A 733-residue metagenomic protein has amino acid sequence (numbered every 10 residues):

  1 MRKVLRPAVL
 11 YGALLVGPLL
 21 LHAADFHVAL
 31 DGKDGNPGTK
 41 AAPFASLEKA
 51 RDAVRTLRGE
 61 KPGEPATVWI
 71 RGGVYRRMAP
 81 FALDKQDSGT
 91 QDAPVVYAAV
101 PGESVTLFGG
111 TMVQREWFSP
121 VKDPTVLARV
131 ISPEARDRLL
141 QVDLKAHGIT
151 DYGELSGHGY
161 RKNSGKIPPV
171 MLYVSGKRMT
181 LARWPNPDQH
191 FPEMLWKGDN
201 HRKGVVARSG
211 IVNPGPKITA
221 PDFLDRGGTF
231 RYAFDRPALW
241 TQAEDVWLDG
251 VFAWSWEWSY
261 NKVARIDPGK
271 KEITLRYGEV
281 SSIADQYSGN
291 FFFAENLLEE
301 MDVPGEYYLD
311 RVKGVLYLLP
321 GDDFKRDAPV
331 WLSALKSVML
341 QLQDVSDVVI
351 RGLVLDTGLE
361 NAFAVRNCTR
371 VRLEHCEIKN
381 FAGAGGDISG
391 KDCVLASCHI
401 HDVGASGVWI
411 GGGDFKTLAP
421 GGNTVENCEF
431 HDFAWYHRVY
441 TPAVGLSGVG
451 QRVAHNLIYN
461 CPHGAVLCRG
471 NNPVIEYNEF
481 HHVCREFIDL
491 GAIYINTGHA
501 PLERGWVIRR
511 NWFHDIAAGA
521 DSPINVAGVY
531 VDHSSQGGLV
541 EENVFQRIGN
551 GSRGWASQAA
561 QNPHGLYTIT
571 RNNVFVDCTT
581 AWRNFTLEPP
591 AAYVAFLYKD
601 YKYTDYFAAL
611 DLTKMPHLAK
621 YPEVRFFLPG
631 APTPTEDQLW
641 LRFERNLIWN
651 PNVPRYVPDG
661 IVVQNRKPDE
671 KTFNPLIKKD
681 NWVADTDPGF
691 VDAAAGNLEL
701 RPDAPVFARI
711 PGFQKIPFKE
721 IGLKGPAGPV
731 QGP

Functional and structural regions predicted by a protein language model:
M1-P7: N-terminal secretory signal peptides that target proteins for export/translocation
A8-L19: Bacterial N-terminal signal peptides
A24, E64-A66, A79, A93-V95 (+22 more regions): The right-handed parallel beta-helix/beta-solenoid scaffold, focusing on the short coil/turn and N-cap positions
H27-N367, R372, E377-K379, D387 (+4 more regions): Extracellular polysaccharide-degrading/modifying enzymes targeting complex plant/algal/animal polysaccharides
W69, A82, V96-A98, T106-F108 (+21 more regions): Extracellular beta-strand solenoid repeats
M78-Q86, D92, V96, G537-A695: Predominantly extracellular beta-rich ligand-binding scaffolds that present long acidic/polar faces for carbohydrate
A79-P80, L359-A364, A382-S389, G404-I410 (+9 more regions): Short glycine/acidic-rich loop motifs that flank beta-strands on beta-rich extracellular proteins
S346-T357, T369-A382, D392-A405, T417-A434 (+8 more regions): Right-handed parallel beta-helix
